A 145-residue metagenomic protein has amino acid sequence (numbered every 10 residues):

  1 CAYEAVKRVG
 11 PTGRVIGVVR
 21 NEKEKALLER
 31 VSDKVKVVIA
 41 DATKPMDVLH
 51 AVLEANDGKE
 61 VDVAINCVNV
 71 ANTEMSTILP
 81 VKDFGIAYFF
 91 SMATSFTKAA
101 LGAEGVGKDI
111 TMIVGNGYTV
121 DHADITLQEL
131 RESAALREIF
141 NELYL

Functional and structural regions predicted by a protein language model:
A2-V6: Aromatic pocket-lining residues of Rossmann-like dinucleotide-binding sites
K7-A71: Adenosine-nucleotide cofactor-binding segment
G17, M92, G117, E142-L143: Proline- and acidic/polar-enriched loop/turn elements at helix boundaries
N21-E24, T119-I125, L143-L145: Short, surface-exposed, charge-dense and proline/glycine-enriched linear segments
K36-I39, I110-M112, A135-F140: A polyampholytic, Gly/Pro-enriched intrinsically disordered region
G58, Q128-L145: C-terminal capping/lid region of NAD(P)-dependent oxidoreductase domains
V68-S133: Glycine-rich phosphate-binding loop and adjacent beta-alpha segment of Rossmann(oid) nucleotide-cofactor-binding
